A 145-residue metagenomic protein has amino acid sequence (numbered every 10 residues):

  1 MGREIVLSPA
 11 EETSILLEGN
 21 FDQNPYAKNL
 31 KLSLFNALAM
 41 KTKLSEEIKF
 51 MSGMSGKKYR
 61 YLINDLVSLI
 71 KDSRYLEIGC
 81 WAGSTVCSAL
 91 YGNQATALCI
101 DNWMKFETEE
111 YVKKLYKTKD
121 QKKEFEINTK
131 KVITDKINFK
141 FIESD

Functional and structural regions predicted by a protein language model:
M1-R3, K140: Short intrinsically disordered, low-complexity coil segments enriched in acidic
R3-K71: Class I SAM-dependent methyltransferase Rossmann-like catalytic core, especially the SAM/SAH-binding loop
E47-K49, R60-D145: S-adenosylmethionine/decaboxylated-SAM
